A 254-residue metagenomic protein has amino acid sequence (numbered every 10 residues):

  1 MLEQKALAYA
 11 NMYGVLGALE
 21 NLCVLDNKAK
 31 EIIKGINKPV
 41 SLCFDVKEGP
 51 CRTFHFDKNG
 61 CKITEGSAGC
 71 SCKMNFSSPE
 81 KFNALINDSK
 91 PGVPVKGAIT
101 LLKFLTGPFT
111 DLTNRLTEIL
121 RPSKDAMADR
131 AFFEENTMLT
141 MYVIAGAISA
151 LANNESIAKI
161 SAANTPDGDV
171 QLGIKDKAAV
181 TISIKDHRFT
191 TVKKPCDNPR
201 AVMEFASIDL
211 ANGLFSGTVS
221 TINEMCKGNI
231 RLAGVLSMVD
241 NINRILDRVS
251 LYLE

Functional and structural regions predicted by a protein language model:
M1-E254: Feature captures hydrophobic
